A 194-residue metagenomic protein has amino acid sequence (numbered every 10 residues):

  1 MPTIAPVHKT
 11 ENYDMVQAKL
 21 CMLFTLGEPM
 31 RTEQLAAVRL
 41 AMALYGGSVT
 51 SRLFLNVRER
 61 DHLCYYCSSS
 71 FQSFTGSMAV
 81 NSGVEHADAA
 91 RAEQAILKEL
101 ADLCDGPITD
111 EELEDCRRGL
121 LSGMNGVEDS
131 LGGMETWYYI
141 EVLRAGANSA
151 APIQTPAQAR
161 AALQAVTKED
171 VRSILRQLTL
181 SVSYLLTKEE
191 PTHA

Functional and structural regions predicted by a protein language model:
M1-T32, A43-R91, Q158-V182, K188-A194: Non-catalytic beta-strand/loop surface segments
V49, A95, L100, A151 (+1 more regions): Short, functionally important structural connectors and interaction interfaces within domains
N56, A101, G106, T136 (+1 more regions): Preference for short coil/turn "hinge" residues that link or interrupt alpha-helices
S68-E128: M16/insulysin-pitrilysin zinc metalloprotease superfamily fold
E114-A194: C-terminal regions of mature proteins
